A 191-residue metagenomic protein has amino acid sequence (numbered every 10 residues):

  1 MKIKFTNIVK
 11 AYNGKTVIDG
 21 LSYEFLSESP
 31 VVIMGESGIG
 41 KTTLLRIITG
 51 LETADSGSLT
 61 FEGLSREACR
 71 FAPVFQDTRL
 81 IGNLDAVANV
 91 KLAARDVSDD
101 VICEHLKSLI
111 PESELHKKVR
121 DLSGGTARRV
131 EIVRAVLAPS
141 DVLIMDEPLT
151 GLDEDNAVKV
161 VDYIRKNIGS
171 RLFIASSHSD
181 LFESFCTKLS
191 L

Functional and structural regions predicted by a protein language model:
T49: Helix-to-loop junction immediately C-terminal to a conserved catalytic motif
G57-C69: Conserved ABC transporter NBD signature motif
N83-D96, V101: Q-loop/switch helix immediately C-terminal to the Walker
D99-E114: Conserved ABC ATPase "signature" region
K118-T126: Conserved ABC ATPase signature
I132: Hydrophobic anchor residue at the start of the ABC signature
D146, D153: ABC-family nucleotide-binding domains
